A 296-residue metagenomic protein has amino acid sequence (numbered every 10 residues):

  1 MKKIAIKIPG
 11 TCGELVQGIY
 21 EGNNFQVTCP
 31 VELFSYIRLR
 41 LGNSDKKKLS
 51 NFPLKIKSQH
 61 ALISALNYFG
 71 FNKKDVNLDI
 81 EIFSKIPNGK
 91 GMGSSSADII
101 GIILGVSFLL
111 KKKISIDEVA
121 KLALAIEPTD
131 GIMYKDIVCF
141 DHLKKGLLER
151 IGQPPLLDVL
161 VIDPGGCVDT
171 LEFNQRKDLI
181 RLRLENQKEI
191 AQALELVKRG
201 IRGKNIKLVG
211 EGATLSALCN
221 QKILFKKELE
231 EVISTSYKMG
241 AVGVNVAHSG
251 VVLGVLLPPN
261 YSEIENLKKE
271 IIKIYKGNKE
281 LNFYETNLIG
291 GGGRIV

Functional and structural regions predicted by a protein language model:
M1-K90, G291: ATP-binding N-lobe of GHMP and related small-molecule kinases
P9, T28-V31, Y134, V161-G165 (+1 more regions): Short beta-strand segments
G22, S115-V242, P258-V296: ATP-dependent small-molecule kinase catalytic core of the GHMP/sugar-kinase superfamily and closely related
I63, N67, I103-L109, R199: Short glycine/serine- and small hydrophobic-enriched flexible loop segments
D79-E81, V251-L256: A generic structural motif
K90-I116, I132: DPxDG-like acidic metal-binding loop motif
G91-D98, N186, V244-H248: Short glycine/threonine-rich catalytic loop with a Thr-x-Gly-x-Asp
E230, A247-G254: Small/polar glycine-rich anion-binding or flexible loop at a beta-alpha turn
